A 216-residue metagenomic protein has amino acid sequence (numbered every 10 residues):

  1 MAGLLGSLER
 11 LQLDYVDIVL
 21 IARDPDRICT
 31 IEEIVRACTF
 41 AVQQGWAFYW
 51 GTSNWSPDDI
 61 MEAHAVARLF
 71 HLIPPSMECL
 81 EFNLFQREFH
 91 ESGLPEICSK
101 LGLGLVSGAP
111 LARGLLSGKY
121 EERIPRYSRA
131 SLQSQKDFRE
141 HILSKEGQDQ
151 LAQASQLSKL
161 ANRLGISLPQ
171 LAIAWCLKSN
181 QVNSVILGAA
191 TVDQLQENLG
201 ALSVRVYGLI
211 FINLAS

Functional and structural regions predicted by a protein language model:
M1-Q12, I60-A65: Short, acidic/polar
L5, V19-L20, Q44, L202: Intrinsically disordered low-complexity regions specifically enriched for long asparagine
L8-T30: Active-site groove signature of glycoside hydrolases
P25-N213: Beta/alpha (TIM)-barrel catalytic core signal, keyed to glycine-rich beta->alpha loops juxtaposed to Asp/Glu that bind
